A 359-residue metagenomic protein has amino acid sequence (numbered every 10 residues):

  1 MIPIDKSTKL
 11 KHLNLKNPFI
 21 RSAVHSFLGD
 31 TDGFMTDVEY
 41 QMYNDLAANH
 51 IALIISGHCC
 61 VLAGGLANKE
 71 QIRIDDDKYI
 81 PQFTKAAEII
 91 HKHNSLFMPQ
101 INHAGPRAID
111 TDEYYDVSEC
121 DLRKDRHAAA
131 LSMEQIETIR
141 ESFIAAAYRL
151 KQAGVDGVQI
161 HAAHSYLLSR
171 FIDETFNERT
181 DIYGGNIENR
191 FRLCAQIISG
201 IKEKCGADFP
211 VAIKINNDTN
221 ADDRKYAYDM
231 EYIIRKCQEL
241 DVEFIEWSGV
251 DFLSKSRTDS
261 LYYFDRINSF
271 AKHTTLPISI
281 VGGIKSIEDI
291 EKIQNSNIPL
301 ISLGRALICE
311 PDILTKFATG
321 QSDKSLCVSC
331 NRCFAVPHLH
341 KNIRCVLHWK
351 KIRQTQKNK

Functional and structural regions predicted by a protein language model:
M1-K359: Flavin-dependent oxidoreductase catalytic cores
